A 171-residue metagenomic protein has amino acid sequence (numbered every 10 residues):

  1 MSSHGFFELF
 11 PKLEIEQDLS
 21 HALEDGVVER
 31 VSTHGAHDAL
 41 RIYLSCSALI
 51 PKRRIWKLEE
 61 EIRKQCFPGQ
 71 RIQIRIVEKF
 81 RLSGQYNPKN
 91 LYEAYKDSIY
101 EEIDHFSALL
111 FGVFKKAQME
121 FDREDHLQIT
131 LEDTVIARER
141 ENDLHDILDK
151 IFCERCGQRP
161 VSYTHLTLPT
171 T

Functional and structural regions predicted by a protein language model:
M1-T171: Intrinsically disordered, low-complexity basic tails and flexible linkers associated with large NTP-driven
